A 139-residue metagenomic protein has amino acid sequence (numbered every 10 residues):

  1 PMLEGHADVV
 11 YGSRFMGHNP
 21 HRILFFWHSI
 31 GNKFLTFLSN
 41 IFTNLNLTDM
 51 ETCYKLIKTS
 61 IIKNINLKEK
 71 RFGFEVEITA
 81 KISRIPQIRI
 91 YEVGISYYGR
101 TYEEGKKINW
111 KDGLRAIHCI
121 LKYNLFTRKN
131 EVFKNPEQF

Functional and structural regions predicted by a protein language model:
P1-F72, R100-I117: Acceptor/aglycone-binding surface of glycosyltransferases and processive sugar-polymer synthases
N40-L45, L67-F139: Hydrophobic helical membrane-anchoring modules
